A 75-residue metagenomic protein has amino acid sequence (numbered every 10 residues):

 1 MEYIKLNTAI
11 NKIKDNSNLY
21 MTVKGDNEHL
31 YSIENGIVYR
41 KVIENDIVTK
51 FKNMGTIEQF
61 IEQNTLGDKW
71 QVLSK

Functional and structural regions predicted by a protein language model:
M1-Y31: Positively charged, hydrophobic/aromatic-enriched amphipathic segments
Y3, N64-K75: Flexible loop/turn and low-complexity linker elements, especially glycine-anchored beta turns and charged/proline-rich
G25-T65: Acidic, low-complexity, intrinsically disordered interaction modules
